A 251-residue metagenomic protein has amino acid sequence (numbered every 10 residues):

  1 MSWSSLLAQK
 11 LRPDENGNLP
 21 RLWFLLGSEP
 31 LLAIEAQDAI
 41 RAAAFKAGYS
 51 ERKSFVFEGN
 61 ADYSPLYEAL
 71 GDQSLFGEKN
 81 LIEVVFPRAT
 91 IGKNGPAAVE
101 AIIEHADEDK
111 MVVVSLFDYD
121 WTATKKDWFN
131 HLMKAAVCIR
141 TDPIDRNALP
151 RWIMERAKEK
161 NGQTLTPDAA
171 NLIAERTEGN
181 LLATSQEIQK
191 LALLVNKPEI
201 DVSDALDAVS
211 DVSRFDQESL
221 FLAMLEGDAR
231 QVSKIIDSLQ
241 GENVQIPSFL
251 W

Functional and structural regions predicted by a protein language model:
M1-W251: Conserved beta/loop motifs at nucleotide-recognition and modification sites
